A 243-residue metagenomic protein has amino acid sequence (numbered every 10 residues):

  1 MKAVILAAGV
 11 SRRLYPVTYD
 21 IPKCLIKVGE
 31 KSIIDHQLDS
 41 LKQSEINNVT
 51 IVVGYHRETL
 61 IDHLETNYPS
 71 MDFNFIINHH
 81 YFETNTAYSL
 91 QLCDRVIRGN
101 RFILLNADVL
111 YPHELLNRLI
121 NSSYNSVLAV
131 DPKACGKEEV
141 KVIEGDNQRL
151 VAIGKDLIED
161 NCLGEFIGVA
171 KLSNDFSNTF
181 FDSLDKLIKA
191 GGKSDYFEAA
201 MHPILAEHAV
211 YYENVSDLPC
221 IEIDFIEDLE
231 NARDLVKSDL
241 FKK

Functional and structural regions predicted by a protein language model:
M1, E165-K243: Conserved alpha/beta core of the MobA/IspD/sugar-nucleotide pyrophosphorylase nucleotidyltransferase superfamily
M1-Y19: N-terminal nucleotide-binding beta1-loop-alpha1 segment
K2-I5, K31-R101, A190: Conserved N-terminal catalytic core of the sugar/cofactor nucleotidyltransferase
D20-D35: Short catalytic helix/loop segments, enriched in acidic residues and glycine and frequently bearing histidine
C24, D72-N74, R149, A209-Y211: Conserved beta-strand segments of alpha/beta enzyme cores
L25, V142-E144, Y212: A structural signal for short hydrophobic beta-strand segments in well-ordered beta-sheet cores
Y68-V140: Conserved beta-loop-beta/alpha segment of the NTase-like Rossmann-fold superfamily that binds/positions NTPs
P112-I188: Conserved core of the sugar-phosphate nucleotidyltransferase
